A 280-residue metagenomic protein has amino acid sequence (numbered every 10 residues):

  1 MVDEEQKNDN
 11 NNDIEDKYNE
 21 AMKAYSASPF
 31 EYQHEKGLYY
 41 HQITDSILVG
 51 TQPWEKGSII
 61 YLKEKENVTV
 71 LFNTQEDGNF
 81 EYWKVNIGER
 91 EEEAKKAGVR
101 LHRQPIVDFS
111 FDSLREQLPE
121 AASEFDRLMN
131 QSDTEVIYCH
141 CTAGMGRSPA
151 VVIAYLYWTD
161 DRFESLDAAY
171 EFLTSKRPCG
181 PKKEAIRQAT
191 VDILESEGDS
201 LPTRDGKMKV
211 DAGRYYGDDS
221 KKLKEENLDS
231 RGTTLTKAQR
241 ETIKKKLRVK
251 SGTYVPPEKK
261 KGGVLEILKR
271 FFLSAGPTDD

Functional and structural regions predicted by a protein language model:
V2-A27, L114-D280: PTP/DSP superfamily signal
S28, Y32-I137, Y157-V191: Cysteine-based protein phosphatase catalytic domain of the PTP/DSP
